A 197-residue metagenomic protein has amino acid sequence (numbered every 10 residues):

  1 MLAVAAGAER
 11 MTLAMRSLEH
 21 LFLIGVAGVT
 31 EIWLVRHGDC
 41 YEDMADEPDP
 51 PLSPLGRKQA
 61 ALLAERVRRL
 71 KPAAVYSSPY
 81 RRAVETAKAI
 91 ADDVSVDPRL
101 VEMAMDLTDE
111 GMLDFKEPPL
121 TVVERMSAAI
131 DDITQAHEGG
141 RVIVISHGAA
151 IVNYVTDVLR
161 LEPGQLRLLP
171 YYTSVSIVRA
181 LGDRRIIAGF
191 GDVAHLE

Functional and structural regions predicted by a protein language model:
L2-M11: Extreme N-terminal basic, low-complexity initiation segments that serve as generic localization/processing leaders
T12-V94, D114-P118: Active-site-proximal alpha-helix that buttresses catalytic centers in soluble enzyme cores
I32, D132, E138-A149: Generic beta-sheet signal
C40, A150-I151: Short active-site segment of divalent metal-dependent hydrolases/proteases that encodes the spacing between
P48-P54, I90-D132, I186-F190: Phosphate-handling substructures
S77-S78, E124, I145-S146: Short beta-strand scaffold positions
A89, N153, D157: Active-site signature of alpha/beta-hydrolase-fold catalytic machinery across serine- and Asp/Cys-nucleophile hydrolases
L161-I186: Domain-level recognition of soluble alpha/beta enzyme cores, biased toward histidine phosphatases/phosphomutases
